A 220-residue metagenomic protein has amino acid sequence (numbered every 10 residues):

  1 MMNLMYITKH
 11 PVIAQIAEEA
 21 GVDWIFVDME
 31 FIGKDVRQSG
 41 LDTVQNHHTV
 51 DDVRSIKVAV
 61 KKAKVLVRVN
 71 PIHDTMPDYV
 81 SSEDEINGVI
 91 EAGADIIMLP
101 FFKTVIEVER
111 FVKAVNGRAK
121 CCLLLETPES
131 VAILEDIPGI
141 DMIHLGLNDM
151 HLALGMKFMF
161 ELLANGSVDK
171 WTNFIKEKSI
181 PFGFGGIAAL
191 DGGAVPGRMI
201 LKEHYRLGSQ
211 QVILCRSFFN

Functional and structural regions predicted by a protein language model:
M1-K64, D74-Y79, E83: Conserved N-terminal beta1-alpha1 strand-loop-helix module at the mouth
M1-M5, V58-T75, A114-E126, I175-L190: Short beta-strand/loop segments at the ligand-binding rim of alpha/beta enzyme cores
M5, I25-F26, M98, H144 (+1 more regions): Conserved beta-strand positions in the central sheet of alpha/beta enzyme cores
E18-G21, V50-K62, N87-A92, V112-N116 (+3 more regions): Acidic (Asp/Glu)-rich catalytic clusters
V27-I32, V69-P71, L145-N148, R216: Short loop/turn segments at strand-loop or loop-helix junctions that form parts of catalytic or ligand-binding pockets
G33-I56, T75-S82, L99-A119, E129-I133 (+3 more regions): Active-site-adjacent beta->alpha loops and helix N-cap segments on the catalytic face of soluble alpha/beta enzymes
P77-I97, G193-V212: Short, electropositive alpha-helical surface patch
K120-F219: Catalytic alpha/beta core domains of metabolic enzymes, predominantly
